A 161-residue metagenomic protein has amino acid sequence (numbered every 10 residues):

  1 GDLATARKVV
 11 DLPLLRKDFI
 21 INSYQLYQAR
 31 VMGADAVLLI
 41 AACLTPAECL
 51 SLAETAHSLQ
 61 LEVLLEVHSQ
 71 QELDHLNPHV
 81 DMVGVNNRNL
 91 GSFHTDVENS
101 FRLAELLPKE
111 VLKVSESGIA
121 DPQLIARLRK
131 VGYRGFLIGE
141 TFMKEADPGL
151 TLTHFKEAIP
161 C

Functional and structural regions predicted by a protein language model:
G1-L64, E72-H75, S100-L103: N-terminal active-site wall of soluble small-molecule enzyme domains
L14-K17, V37-L39, V63-L65, V83-V85 (+2 more regions): Hydrophobic faces of well-ordered beta-strands that scaffold small-molecule active sites in alpha/beta enzyme cores
I21-G33, S69-H79, S115-I138, L150 (+1 more regions): Catalytic cores of alpha/beta
Q28-E48, V85-F93, Y133-L152: Glycine-rich phosphate-binding active-site loops on the catalytic face of alpha/beta enzymes
L59, H79, K109-E110, V131 (+1 more regions): Structured helix-beta-strand junction loops
H75-A104: Glycine/Thr-rich beta-alpha phosphate-binding loop at enzyme active sites
S100-E105, V111-V114, A120-D121: Catalytic alpha/beta core domains of metabolic enzymes, predominantly
L103-L106, R129, K144-C161: C-terminal helical cap(s) of enzyme catalytic domains, especially alpha/beta-barrels
